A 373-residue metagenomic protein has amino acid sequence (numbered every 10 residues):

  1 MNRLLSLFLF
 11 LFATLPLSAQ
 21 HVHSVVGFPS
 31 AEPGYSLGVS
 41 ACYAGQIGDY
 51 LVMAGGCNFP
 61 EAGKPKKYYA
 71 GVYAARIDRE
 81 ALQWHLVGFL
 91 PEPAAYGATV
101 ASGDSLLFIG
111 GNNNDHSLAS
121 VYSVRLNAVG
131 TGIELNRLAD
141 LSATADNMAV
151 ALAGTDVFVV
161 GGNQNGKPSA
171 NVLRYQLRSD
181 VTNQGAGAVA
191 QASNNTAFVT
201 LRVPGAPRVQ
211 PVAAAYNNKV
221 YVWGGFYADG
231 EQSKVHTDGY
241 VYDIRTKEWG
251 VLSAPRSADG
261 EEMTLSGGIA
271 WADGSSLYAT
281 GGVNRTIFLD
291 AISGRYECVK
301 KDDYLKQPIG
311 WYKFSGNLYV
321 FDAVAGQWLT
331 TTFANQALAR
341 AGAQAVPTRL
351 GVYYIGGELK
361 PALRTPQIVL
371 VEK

Functional and structural regions predicted by a protein language model:
M1-H21: Bacterial Sec-dependent N-terminal signal peptides
Q20-K373: Kelch-like beta-propeller repeat domains
